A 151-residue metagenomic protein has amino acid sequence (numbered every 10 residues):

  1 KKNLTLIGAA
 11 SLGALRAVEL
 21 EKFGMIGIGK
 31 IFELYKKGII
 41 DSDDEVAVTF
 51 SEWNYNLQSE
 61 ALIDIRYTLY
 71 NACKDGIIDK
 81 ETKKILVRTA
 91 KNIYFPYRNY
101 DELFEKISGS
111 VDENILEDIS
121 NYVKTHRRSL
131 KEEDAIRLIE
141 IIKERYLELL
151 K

Functional and structural regions predicted by a protein language model:
K2-L6: A short helix->loop->beta-strand "cap" motif at the edges of active sites that frequently abuts
A9: Short acidic/histidine-rich active-site segments
L12, V18-T49: Class I SAM-dependent methyltransferase SAM-binding "motif I" and its flanking Rossmann-like core
D44-K151: Accessory terminal and edge-of-domain segments that mediate assembly/interaction and cofactor placement around
